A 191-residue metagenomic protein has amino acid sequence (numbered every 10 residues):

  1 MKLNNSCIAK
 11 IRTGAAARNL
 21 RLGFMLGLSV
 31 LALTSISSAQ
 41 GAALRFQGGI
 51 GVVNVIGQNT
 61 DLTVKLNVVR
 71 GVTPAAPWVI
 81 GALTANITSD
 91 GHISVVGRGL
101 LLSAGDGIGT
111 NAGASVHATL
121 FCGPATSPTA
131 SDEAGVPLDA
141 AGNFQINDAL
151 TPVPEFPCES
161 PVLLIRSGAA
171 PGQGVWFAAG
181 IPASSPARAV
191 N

Functional and structural regions predicted by a protein language model:
M1-N19: N-terminal secretory signal peptides that target proteins for export/translocation
K2, F24, S38-G41: N-terminal export/targeting leaders of redox proteins
N19-T34: Bacterial N-terminal signal peptides
A39-T84, S184-N191: N-terminal segment immediately downstream of the Sec signal-peptide cleavage site in secreted/extracellular proteins
V68-A112: Short, surface-exposed binding/anchoring microloops in extracellular/periplasmic proteins
V96-R98, T119-F121, A149: Residue-level recognition of well-ordered beta-strand positions that form the cores of beta-sheet-rich folds across
I108-T126: Extended low-complexity, serine/threonine- and proline-enriched intrinsically disordered segments
T126-N191: Helix-rich interaction surfaces within compact, conserved domain-sized segments that mediate assembly or partner
